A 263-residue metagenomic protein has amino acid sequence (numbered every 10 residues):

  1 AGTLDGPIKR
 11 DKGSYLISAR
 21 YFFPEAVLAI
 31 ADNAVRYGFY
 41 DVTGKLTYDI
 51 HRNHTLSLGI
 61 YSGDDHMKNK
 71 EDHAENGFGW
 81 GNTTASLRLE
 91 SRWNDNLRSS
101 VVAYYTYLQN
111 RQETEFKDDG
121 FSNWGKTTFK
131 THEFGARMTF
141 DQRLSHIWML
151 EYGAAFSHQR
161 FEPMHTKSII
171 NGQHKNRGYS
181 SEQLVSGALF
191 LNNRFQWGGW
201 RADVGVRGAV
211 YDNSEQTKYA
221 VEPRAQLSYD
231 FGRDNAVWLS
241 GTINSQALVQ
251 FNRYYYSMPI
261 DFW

Functional and structural regions predicted by a protein language model:
A1-F23, D32-H66, G77-Y105, L144-L150: Transmembrane beta-barrel wall of Gram-negative outer-membrane proteins
G2, Y40-G44, I60, G81-L87 (+5 more regions): Hydrophobic, lipid-facing positions within transmembrane beta-strands of outer-membrane proteins
G6-I8, Y48, S91, H132 (+6 more regions): Residue-level signature of outer-membrane beta-barrel architecture
R10-F23, T55, G63-D64, S99-N123 (+2 more regions): Surface-exposed extracellular loop regions of Gram-negative outer-membrane beta-barrel proteins
V27-A34, K68-N76, T84-R88, D118-T127 (+5 more regions): Extracellular loop and loop/strand-boundary signature of outer-membrane beta-barrel proteins
D64-H66, Q109, H165-I169, Y229 (+1 more regions): Surface-exposed extracellular loop regions of Gram-negative outer-membrane beta-barrel proteins, predominantly
E71-G79, Y107-D118, S122-T131, R160-I169 (+2 more regions): Extracellular/periplasm-exposed beta-strand and loop segments of Gram-negative cell-envelope proteins, dominated by
M149-A236, Q246-V249: Signature of Gram-negative outer-membrane beta-barrel scaffolds
